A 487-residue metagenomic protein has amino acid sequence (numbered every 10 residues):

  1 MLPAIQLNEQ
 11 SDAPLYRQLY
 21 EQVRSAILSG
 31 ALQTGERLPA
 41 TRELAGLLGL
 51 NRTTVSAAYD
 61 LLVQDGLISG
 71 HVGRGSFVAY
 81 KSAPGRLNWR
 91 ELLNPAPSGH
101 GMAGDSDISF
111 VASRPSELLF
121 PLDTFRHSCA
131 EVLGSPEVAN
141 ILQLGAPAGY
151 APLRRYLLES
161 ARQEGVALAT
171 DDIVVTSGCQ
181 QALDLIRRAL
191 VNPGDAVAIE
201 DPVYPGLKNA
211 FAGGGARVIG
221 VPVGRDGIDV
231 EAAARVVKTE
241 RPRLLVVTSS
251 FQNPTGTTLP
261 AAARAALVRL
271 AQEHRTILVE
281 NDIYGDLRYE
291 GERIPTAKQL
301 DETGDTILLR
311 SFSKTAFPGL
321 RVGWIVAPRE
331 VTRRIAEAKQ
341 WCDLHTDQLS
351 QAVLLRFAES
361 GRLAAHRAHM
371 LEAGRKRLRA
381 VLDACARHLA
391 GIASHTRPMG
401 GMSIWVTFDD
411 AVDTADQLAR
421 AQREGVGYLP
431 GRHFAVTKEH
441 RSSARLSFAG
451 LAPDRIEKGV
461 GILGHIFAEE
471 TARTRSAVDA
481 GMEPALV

Functional and structural regions predicted by a protein language model:
M1-L133, L142, A336, Q340-T346 (+11 more regions): N-terminal basic, amphipathic alpha-helical segments
P115-S116, S249-Q252, K314: Short glycine-rich anion-binding loops that position phosphate/pyrophosphate groups of nucleotides and phosphorylated
A139-H274, G285-T303, G374, T471 (+2 more regions): Conserved core of the PLP fold type I
D305-H388, S394-P398: PLP-dependent aminotransferase class I/II
F434-K438: AMP-binding (ANL) adenylation modules
